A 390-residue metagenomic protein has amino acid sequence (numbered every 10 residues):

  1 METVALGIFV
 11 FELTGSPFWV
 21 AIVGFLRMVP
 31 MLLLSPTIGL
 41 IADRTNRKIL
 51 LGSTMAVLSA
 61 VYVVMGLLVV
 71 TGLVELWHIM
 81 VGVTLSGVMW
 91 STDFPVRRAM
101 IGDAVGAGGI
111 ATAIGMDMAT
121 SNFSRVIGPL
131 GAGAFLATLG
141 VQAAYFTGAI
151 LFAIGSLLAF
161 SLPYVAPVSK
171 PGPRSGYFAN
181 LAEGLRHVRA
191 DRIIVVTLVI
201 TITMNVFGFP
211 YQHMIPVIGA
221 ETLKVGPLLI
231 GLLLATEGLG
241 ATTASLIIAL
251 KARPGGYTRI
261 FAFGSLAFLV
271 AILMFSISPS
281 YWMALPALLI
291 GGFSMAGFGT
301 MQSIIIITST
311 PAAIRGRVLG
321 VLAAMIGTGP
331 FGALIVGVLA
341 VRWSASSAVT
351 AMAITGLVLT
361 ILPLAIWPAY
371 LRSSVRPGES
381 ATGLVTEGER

Functional and structural regions predicted by a protein language model:
M1-T3, L26-L40, N46-V61, H78-A137 (+4 more regions): Substrate-agnostic recognition of the 12-TM MFS/MFS-like secondary transporter fold
E2-A5, F9, T14-G24, G115 (+1 more regions): Small-residue hotspots at the loop-to-helix junctions and early N-terminal turns of transmembrane alpha-helices
G7-L13, G66-T71, I127-T147, E221-T222 (+1 more regions): Transmembrane alpha-helix termini and helix-breaking/packing motifs in multi-pass membrane transporters
T14, N46, L68-V69, L73 (+1 more regions): Helix-breaking motifs and short loop linkers at transmembrane-helix boundaries and internal kinks in secondary membrane
A21-V23, L33-T37, R44, L50 (+8 more regions): C-terminal transmembrane bundle of multi-pass solute transporters/carriers
L76-G87, G109-V168, Y211, L233-A235 (+2 more regions): Hydrophobic alpha-helical transmembrane segments
A99, D103, Y145, L151-S175 (+2 more regions): Helix-loop junctions on the cytosolic side of multi-pass membrane transporters, especially the intracellular loop
V188-V199: Membrane-interface helix starts
